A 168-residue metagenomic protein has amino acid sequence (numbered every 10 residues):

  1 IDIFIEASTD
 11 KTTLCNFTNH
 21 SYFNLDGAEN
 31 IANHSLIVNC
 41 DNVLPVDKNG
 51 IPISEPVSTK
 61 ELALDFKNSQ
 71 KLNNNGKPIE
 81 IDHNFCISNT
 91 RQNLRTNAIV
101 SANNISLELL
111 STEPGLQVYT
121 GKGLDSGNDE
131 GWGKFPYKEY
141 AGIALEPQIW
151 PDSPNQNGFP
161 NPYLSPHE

Functional and structural regions predicted by a protein language model:
I1-E168: An exposed, glycine/acidic-rich loop-and-rim segment of catalytic or binding clefts
